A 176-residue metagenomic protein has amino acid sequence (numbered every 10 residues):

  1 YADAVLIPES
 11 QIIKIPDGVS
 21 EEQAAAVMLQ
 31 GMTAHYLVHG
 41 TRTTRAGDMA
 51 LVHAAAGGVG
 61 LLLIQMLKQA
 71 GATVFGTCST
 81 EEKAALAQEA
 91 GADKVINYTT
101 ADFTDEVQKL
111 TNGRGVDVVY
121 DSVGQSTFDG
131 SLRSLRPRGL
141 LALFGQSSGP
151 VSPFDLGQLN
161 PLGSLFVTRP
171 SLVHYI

Functional and structural regions predicted by a protein language model:
Y1-A56: NAD(P)H dinucleotide-binding glycine-rich loop of Rossmann-like/cofactor-binding domains, especially the beta1-alpha1
A50, V74, K94, G139-A142: A short hydrophobic/small-residue beta-strand
A54-A55, V123, Q146: NAD(P)H cofactor-binding loop motif with strongest signal on the N-terminal glycine-rich segment
A56, G60, I64: N-terminal Rossmann NAD(P)H-binding glycine-rich loop of SDR-like oxidoreductase domains
K68-G130: Adenosine-nucleotide cofactor-binding segment
A70, C78, S126-I176: Glycine-rich phosphate-binding loop and adjacent beta-alpha segment of Rossmann(oid) nucleotide-cofactor-binding
